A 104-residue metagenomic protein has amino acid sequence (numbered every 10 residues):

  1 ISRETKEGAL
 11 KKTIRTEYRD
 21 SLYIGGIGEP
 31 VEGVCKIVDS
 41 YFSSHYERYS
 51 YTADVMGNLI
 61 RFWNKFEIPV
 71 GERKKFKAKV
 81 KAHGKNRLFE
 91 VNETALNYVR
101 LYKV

Functional and structural regions predicted by a protein language model:
S2, G8-E47, K74-V80: Structural detector for short beta-strands of small beta-barrel domains
T5, V38, S50, W63 (+3 more regions): Small/flexible residues
K11, Y23, I60-R61, N97 (+1 more regions): Compositionally biased amphipathic helical and low-complexity segments enriched in hydrophobic
E47-E72, G84: Beta-strand/loop nucleic-acid-binding surfaces
S50-M56, K79-V104: OB-fold/S1-family single-stranded nucleic acid-binding modules
